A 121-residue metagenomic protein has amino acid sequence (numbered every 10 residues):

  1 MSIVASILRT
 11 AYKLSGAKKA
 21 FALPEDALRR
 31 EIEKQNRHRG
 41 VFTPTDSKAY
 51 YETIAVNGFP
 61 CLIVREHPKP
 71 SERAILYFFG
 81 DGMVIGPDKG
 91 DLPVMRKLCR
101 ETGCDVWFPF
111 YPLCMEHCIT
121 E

Functional and structural regions predicted by a protein language model:
M1-H67: A glycine/proline-hinged amphipathic helix-loop "lid/cap" segment that gates access to hydrophobic ligand pockets
T53, I75, V106-F108: Conserved beta-strand scaffold positions in the cores of enzyme catalytic domains, especially in NTP/NDP-utilizing
C61, L76, L98: Conserved hydrophobic/aromatic pocket- or pore-lining residues that grip, position, or stack substrates in active sites
R65-H67, I75, V94: A structural signal for the main folded, soluble domain(s) of proteins
E72-G82: Short beta-strand element of the alpha/beta-hydrolase
I85-R96: The serine-hydrolase catalytic nucleophile loop
D88, W107-E121: Catalytic nucleophile-loop/oxyanion-hole region of alpha/beta-hydrolase and closely related hydrolase-like folds
M95-P112: Active-site machinery of serine-nucleophile hydrolases
